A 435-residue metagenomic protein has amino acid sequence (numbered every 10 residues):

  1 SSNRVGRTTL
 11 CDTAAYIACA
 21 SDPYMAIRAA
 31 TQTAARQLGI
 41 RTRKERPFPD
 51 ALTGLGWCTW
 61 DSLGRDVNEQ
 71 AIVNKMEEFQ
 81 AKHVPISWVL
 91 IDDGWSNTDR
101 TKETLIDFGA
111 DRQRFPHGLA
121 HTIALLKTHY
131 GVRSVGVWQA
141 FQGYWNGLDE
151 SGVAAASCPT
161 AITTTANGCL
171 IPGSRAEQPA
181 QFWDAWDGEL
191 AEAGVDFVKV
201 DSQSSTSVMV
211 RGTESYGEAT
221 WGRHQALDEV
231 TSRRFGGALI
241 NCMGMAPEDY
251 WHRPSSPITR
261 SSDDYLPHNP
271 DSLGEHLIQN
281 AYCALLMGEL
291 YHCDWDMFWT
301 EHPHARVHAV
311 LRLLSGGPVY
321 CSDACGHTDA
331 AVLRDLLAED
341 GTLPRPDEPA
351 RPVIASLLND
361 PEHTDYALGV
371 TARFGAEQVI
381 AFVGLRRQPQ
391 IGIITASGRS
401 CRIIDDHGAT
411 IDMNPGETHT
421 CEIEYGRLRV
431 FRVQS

Functional and structural regions predicted by a protein language model:
S1-R43: Extended acidic/polar, glycine-enriched regions that form or flank non-catalytic beta-rich accessory modules
E45-A51, R373: Short glycine/proline-enriched loop/turn "hinge" motifs that connect secondary-structure elements and lie
D50-E214: Aromatic-lined carbohydrate-binding/catalytic grooves of carbohydrate-active enzymes
L63-V67, S96-R100, Q142-L148, S205-M209 (+6 more regions): Flexible loop/turn segments at secondary-structure boundaries
G118-Q142, S215-Y265, V332-A350: Active-site-proximal helices and loops of the catalytic beta/alpha 8
L148-E192, Q225-D329, R351-P352, N359: Glycan-recognition surfaces
R312-S315, Y320, L357-I404, E424-S435: Carbohydrate-binding surface patches
R402-C421: Solvent-exposed beta-strand/loop surfaces of large extracellular or lumenal domains
